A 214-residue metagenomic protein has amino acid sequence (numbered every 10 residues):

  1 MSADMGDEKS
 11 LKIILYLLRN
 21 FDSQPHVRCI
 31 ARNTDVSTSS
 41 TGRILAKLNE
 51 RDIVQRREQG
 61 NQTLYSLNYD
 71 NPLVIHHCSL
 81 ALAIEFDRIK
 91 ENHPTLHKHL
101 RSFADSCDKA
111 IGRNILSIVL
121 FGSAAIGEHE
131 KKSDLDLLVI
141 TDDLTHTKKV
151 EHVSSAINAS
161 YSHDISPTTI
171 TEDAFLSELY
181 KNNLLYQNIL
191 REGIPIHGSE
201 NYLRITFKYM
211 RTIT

Functional and structural regions predicted by a protein language model:
M1-N114, I126-K132, T141-T214: Catalytic core of pol beta-like nucleotidyltransferases
L116-A124: Short helix-loop-helix/strand-helix junction enriched in hydrophobic and basic residues
F121, S133-L135: Single, functionally critical "micro-switch" positions that shape active/binding sites and transmembrane helices
L137-V139: Conserved nucleotide-sugar donor-interacting segment of glycosyltransferase catalytic cores, predominantly GT-B
